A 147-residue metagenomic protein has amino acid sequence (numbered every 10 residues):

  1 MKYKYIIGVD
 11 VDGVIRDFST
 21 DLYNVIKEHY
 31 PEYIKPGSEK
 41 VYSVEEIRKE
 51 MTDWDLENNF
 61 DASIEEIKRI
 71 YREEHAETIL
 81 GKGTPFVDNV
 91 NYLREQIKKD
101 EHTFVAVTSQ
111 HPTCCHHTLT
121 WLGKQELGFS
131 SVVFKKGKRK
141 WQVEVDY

Functional and structural regions predicted by a protein language model:
M1-E66: Active-site neighborhood of HAD-like aspartate-dependent phosphohydrolases
K2-K4, K99-E101, D146: A general structural motif
V9, S38, K82-T84, K124 (+1 more regions): Intrinsically disordered, low-complexity regions
Y30, D100-E101, E126: Glycine-centered loop/turn motif at secondary-structure junctions
N59, K68, R72-A106, P112-H117: Short, acidic loop-to-helix structural element flanking the phosphoryl-transfer center in phosphate-processing enzymes
V107-Y147: Substrate-recognition "cap/lid" segment bordering the active-site pocket of phosphatases
